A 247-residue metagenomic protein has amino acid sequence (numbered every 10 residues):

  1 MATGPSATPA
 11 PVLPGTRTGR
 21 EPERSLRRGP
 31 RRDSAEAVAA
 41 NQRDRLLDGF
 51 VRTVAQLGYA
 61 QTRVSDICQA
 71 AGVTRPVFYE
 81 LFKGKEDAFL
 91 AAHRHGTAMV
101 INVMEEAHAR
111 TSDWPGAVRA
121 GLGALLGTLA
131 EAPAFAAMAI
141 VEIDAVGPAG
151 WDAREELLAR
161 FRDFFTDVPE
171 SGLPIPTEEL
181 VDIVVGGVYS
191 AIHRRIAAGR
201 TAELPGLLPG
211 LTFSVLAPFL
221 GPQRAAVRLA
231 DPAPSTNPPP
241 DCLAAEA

Functional and structural regions predicted by a protein language model:
M1-P30, G127, E131, D163 (+2 more regions): C-terminal peripheral helix-coil segments that are non-catalytic and often amphipathic
A37-D66, A247: Short, amphipathic alpha-helix enriched in basic
A37-N41, V54, F82, D87-M99 (+2 more regions): Alpha-helical DNA-contacting segments of helix-turn-helix folds
T53-D87: Helix-turn-helix
Y59, V100-I101, P115, F135-A139 (+1 more regions): Short, structured motif recognition centered on aromatic/hydrophobic residues
A91, E105-A134: Hydrophobic alpha-helical connector segments
L129-P148, T166, H193: Amphipathic alpha-helical segments used for helix-helix packing
G147-S190, P205-S214: Amphipathic alpha-helical packing segments from all-alpha helical-bundle domains
